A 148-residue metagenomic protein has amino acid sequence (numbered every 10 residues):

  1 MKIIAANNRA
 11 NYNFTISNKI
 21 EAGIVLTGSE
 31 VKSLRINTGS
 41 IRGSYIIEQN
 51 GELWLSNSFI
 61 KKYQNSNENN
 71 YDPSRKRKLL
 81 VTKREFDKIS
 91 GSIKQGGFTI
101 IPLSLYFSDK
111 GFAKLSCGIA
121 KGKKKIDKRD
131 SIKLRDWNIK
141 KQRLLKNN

Functional and structural regions predicted by a protein language model:
M1-K2, S131: N-terminal nucleotide/polyanion-binding subdomain common to many enzyme families
K2-F98: Ribosome large-subunit tunnel/peptidyl-transferase-proximal elements
G51, D72-S74, Y106, I119 (+1 more regions): Short, charged/polar low-complexity linear motifs in solvent-exposed/disordered segments
I60, K128-L145: Flexible glycine-rich active-site/ligand-binding loops centered on an Asp-His dyad
N67-N69, K124-D127: Short small-residue beta-strand/loop micro-motif enriched in glycine and branched aliphatics
T82-G118, G122-K124: Beta-rich strand-turn-strand
N148: Surface-exposed, charge/polar-rich loops and edge strands
